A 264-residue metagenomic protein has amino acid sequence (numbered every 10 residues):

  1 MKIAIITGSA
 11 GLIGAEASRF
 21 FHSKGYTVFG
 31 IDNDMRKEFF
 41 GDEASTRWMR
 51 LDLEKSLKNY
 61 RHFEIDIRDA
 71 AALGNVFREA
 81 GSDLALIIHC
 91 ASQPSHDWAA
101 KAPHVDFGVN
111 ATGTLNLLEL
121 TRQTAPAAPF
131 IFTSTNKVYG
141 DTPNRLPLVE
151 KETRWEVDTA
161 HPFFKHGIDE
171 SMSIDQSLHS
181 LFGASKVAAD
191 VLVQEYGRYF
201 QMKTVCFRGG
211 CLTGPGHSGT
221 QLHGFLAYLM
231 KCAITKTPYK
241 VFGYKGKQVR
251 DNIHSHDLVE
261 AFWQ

Functional and structural regions predicted by a protein language model:
M1-G210: N-terminal Rossmann-like NAD(P)+-binding domain of SDR-like oxidoreductases, especially those catalyzing
A99-A100, K165-S180, T204-S218, Y228-I253 (+1 more regions): A conserved pocket-lining segment of Rossmann-fold NAD(P)-dependent short-chain dehydrogenase/reductase
G224: Glycine-rich phosphate/pyrophosphate-binding beta-alpha loops
